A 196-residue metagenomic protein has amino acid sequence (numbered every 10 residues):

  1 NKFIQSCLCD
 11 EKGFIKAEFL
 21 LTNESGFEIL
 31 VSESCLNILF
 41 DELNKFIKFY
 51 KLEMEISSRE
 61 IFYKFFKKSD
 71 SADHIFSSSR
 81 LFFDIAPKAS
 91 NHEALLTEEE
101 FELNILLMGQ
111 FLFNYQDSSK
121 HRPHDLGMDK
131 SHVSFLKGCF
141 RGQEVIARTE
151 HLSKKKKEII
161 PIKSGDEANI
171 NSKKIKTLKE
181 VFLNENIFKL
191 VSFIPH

Functional and structural regions predicted by a protein language model:
K2, D10-I15, F19, F101-N104 (+5 more regions): Glycine-rich, small/acidic residue-mixed loop/short-helix segments
I4-F14, N44, K64-S71, K88-A89 (+1 more regions): Short, solvent-exposed secondary-structure boundary motifs
C7-C9, C35, C139: Generic recognition of cysteine residues
F19-L112: Acidic, low-complexity central loop/insert segments
G26, G138, E144-V145: Residue-level marker of beta-strand positions
R59-Y63, S134-F140: Short C-terminal domain-edge/linker segments immediately following a structured domain
H92-A94, V133-L136: Short helix-to-loop capping/linker segments positioned immediately adjacent to catalytic or ligand/cofactor-binding
